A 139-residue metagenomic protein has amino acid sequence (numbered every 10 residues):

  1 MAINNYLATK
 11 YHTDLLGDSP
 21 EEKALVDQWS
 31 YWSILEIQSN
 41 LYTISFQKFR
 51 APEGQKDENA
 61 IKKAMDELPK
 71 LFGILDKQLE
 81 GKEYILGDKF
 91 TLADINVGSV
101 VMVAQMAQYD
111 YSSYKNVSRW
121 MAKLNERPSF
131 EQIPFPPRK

Functional and structural regions predicted by a protein language model:
M1-K62, D66-P69, D76, E83: GST-like domain detector, emphasizing the conserved glutathione-binding G-site in the N-terminal thioredoxin-like
I3, V26, L75, D94-I95 (+1 more regions): Residue-level signal for nonpolar/aromatic packing positions in well-ordered secondary structure
A8, V100-V101, P134: Active-site-flanking alpha-helical
T13, L35-E36, G81, I85 (+2 more regions): A general structural signal for well-ordered secondary-structure junctions
L41-S45, I85-S112, M121-L124: GST superfamily/GST-like fold recognition
K115-N116: Domain-level recognition of soluble alpha/beta enzyme cores, biased toward histidine phosphatases/phosphomutases
F130-K139: C-terminal helix/juxtamembrane-tail motif
